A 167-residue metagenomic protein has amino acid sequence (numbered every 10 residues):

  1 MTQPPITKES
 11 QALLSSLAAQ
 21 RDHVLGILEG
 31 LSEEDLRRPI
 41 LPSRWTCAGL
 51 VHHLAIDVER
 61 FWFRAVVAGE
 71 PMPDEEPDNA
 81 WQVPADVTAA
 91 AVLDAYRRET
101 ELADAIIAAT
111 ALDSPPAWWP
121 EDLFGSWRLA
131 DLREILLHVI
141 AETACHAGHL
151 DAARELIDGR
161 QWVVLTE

Functional and structural regions predicted by a protein language model:
T2-Q3, S10, L14-E29, E33-A80 (+1 more regions): Short, contiguous alpha-helical
K8-L13, A89-L93: Active-site rim elements
A80-P120, D131-A144: Acidic/histidine-rich alpha-helical segments that form the ligand environment of transition-metal centers
